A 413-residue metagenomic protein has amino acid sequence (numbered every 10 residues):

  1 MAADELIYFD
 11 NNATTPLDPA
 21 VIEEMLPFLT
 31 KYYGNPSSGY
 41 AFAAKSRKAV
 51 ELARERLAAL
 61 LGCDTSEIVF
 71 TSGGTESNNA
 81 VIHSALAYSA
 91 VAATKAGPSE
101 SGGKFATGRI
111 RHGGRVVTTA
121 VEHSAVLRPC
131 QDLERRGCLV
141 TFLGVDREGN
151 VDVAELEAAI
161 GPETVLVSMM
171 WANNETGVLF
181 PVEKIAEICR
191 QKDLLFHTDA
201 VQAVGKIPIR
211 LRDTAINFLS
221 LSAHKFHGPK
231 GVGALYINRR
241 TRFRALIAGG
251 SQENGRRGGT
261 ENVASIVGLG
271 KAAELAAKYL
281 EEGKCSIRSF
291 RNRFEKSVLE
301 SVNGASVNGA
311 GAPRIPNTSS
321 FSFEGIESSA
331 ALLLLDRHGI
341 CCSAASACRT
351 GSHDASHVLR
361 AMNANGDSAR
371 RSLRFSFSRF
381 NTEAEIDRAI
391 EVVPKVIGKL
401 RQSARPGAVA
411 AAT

Functional and structural regions predicted by a protein language model:
M1-T413: Pyridoxal 5′-phosphate
